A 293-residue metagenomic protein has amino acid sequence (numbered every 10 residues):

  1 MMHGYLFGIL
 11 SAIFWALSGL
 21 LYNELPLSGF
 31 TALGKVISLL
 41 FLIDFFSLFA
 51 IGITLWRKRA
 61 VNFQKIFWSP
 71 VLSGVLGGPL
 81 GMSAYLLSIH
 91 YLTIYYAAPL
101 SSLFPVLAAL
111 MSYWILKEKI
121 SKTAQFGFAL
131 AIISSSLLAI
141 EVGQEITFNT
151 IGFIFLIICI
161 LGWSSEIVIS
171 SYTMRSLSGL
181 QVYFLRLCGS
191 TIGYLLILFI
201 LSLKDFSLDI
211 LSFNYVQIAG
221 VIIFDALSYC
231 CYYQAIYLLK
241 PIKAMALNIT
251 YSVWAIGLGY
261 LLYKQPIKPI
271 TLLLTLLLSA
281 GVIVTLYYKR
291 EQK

Functional and structural regions predicted by a protein language model:
M1-S38, E145-Y172, L258: Glycine-/small-residue-enriched transmembrane alpha-helix faces in small-molecule transporters and effluxers
G4-S11, R59-A84, I151-C159, L208-L227 (+1 more regions): Loop-to-transmembrane-helix transition segments
Y5-I9, K65-S73, I120-I132, L177-L187: Cytoplasmic-side transmembrane-helix entry/capping segments in multi-pass membrane proteins
L6, L10-I13, G78, M82 (+3 more regions): Helix-helix packing/entry segments at the starts of transmembrane helices
Y22-L33, A139-N149, L201-F213, Y260 (+1 more regions): Membrane-interface helix termini and inter-helical loops of multi-pass transporters
T31-P79, G162-E166, F184-S202, I223 (+1 more regions): Transmembrane alpha-helices of multi-pass small-molecule transport proteins
L55, Y85, P105-A129, V253-L273: C-terminal transmembrane-helix exit sites in multi-pass transporters
T123-V142, I270-K289: Hydrophobic transmembrane alpha-helices of multi-pass small-molecule transport proteins
